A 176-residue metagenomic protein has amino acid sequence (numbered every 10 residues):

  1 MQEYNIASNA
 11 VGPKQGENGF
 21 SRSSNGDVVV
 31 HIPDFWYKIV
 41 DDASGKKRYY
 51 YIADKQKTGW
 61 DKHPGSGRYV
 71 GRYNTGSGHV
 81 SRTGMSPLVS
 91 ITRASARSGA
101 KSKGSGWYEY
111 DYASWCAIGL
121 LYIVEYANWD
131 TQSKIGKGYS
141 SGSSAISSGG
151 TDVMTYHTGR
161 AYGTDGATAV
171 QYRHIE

Functional and structural regions predicted by a protein language model:
M1-H31, Y37-I39, W107: GGW-centered surface loops in extracellular recognition modules
N9, G45-K46, T58: A generic signature of intrinsically disordered, low-complexity regions enriched in glycine/proline and charged/polar
S23-G26, Y51-E176: Short aromatic-cysteine micro-motif
K38-A43, S77-S81: Short, solvent-exposed loop/turn elements at domain surfaces
S44-I52: Short Gly/aromatic-enriched secondary-structure transition segments
